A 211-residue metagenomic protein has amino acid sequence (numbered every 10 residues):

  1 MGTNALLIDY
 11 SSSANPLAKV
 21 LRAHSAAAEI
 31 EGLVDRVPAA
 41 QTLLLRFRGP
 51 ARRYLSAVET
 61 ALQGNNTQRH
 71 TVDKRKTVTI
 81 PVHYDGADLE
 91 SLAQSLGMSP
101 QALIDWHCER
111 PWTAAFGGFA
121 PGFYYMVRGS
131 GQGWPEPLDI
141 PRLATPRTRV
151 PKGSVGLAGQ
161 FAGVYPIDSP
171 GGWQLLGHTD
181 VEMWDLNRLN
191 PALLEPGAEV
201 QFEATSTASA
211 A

Functional and structural regions predicted by a protein language model:
M1-A211: Glycine-rich active-site loops that engage anionic ligands at enzyme catalytic sites
